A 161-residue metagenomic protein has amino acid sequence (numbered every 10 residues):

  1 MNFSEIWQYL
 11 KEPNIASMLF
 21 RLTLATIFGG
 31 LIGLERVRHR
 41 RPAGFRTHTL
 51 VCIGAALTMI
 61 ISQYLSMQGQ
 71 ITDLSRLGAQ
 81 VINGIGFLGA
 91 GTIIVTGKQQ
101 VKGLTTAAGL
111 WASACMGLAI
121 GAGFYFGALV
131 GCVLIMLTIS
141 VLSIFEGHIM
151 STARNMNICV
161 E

Functional and structural regions predicted by a protein language model:
M1-L77: Alpha-helical transmembrane segments and their membrane-interface boundaries that form or gate the permeation pathway
G29-I32, A55-M59, Q63, I85-T92 (+1 more regions): Alpha-helical transmembrane segments of multi-pass membrane proteins
G29-R41, L88-V101, I144-G147: C-terminal ends of transmembrane helices
R38-R41, Q68-D73, T96-Q100, G121-F126: Membrane-interface helix caps and helix-loop-helix hairpins in membrane proteins
L50-I60, N83-G86, A108-I120: Small-residue-rich segments of transmembrane alpha-helices in multi-pass membrane proteins, especially helix faces
T72-G109: Ordered, amphipathic secondary-structure segments that act as subunit-interaction surfaces in large macromolecular
K102-M136: Hydrophobic, well-structured mid-protein blocks that either form specific transmembrane helices
F124-E161: Canonical alpha-helical transmembrane segment with a positive-inside/aromatic-interface signature
